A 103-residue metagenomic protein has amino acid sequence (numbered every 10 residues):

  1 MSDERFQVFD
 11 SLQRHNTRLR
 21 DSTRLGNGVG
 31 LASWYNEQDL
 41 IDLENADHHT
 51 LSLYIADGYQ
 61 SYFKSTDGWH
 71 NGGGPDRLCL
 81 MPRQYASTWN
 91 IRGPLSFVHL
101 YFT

Functional and structural regions predicted by a protein language model:
M1-D10: Charged, compositionally biased non-catalytic regions
D10-S11, T17-T103: N-terminal regulatory/effector-sensing and dimerization cores that precede helix-turn-helix DNA-binding domains
